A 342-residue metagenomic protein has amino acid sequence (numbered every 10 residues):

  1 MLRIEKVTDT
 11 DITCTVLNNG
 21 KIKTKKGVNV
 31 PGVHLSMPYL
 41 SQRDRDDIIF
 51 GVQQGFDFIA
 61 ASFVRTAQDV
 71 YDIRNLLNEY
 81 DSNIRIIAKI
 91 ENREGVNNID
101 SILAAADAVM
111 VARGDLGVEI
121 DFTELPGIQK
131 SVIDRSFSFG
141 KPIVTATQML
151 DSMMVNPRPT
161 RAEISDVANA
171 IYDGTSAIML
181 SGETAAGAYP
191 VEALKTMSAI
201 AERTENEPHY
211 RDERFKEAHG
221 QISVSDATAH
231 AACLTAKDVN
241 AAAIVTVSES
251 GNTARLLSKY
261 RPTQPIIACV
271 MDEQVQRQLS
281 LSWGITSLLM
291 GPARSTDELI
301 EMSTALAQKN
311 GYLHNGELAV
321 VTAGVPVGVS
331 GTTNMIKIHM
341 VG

Functional and structural regions predicted by a protein language model:
M1-G342: Non-catalytic helical/linker scaffolds that mediate oligomerization, partner binding, and domain coupling around large
